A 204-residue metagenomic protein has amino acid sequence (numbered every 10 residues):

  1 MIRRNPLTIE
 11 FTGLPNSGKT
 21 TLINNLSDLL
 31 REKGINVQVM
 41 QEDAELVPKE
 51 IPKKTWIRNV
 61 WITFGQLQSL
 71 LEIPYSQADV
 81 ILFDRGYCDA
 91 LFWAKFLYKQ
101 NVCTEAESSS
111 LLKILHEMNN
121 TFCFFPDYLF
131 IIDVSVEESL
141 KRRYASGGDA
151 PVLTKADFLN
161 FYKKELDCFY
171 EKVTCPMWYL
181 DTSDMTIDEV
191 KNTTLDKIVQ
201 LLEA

Functional and structural regions predicted by a protein language model:
F11: Hydrophobic anchor at the beta1->P-loop junction of P-loop NTPases
N16: Walker A (P-loop) phosphate-binding loop of P-loop NTPases
K19: Conserved lysine of the Walker
L22: Hydrophobic positions on the alpha1 helix immediately C-terminal to the Walker A/P-loop
S27-S69: Conserved substrate/cofactor phosphate-moiety recognition/catalytic segment in nucleotide-dependent phosphotransferases
I51-Y87, L91-F92, F96, N101: Conserved nucleotide-sensing/catalytic segment adjacent to the nucleotide-binding pocket in NTP-handling enzymes
W93-D167: A glycine- and Lys/Arg-enriched "phosphate-lid" helix/loop adjacent to the NTP-binding pocket of small-molecule kinases
K141-A204: NTP-dependent small-molecule kinase module
